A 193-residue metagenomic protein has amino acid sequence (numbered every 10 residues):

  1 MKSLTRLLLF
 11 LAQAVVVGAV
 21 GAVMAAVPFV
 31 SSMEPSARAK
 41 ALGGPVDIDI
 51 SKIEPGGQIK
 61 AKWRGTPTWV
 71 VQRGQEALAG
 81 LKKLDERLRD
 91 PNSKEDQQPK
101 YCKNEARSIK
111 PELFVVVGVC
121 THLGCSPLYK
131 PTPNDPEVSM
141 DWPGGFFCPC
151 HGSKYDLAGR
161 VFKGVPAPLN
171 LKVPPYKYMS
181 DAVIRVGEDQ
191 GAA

Functional and structural regions predicted by a protein language model:
M1-E54: General detector of N-terminal leader/presequence modules that precede the first folded domain
A37, I50-G57, P67, G159 (+2 more regions): Solvent-exposed, flexible loop/coil residues
A39-G43, E54, W63, S108 (+1 more regions): A generic structural signal for short, non-catalytic loop/turn and secondary-structure boundary residues
G43-P45, G56, K110-P111, D181: Sequence-level motif detector for i,i+2 pairs with an aromatic at +2
P45, G56-K60, G145, V173-P175: Short, acidic/polar N-cap/turn motifs at the starts of alpha helices
D49-S51, K62, M179, G187: A structural detector for beta-sheet-dominated domains
E54-E105: Extracytoplasmic/periplasmic/luminal assembly and interaction segments in envelope/secretory/respiratory proteins
E86-A193: Rieske [2Fe-2S] iron-sulfur-binding domain
